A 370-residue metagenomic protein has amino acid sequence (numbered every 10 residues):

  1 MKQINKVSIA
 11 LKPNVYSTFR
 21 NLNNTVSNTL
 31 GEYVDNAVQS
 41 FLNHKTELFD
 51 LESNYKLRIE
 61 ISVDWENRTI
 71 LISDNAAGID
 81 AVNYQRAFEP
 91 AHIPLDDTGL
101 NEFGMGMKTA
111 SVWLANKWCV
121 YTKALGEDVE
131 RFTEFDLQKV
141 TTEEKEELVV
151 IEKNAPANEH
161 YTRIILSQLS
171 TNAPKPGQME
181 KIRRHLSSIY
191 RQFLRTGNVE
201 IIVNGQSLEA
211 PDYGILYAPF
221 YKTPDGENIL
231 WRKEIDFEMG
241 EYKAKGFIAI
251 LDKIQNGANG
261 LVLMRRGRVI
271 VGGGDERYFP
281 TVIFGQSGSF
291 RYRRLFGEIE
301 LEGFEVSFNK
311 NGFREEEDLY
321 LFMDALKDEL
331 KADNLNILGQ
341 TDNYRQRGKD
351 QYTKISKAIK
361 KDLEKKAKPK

Functional and structural regions predicted by a protein language model:
M1, A173, K222-K370: Charged regulatory segments coupled to nucleotide-binding catalytic modules in large multidomain enzymes
M1-K56, V82-Q85, E364, K368-K370: Bergerat-fold GHKL ATPase/HATPase_c domain
L11-L22, L100, T162-K175, F247-A249 (+1 more regions): Short hinge/gating elements
Y33, L186, I299: Residue-level signature of catalytic and energy-coupling elements of molecular machines, predominantly ATP/GTP-dependent
V38-T98: Conserved beta-strand-loop-beta-strand hairpin that lines the nucleotide-binding pocket of ATP/GTP-utilizing enzymes
K45-S53, V199-I201, T341-Q346: Short, glycine/acidic-rich hinge or "gate" loops at secondary-structure transitions that mediate conformational
P94-S207: GHKL-type ATPase core
R191, R195-L230: Accessory nucleic acid-recognition modules appended to NTPase machines
